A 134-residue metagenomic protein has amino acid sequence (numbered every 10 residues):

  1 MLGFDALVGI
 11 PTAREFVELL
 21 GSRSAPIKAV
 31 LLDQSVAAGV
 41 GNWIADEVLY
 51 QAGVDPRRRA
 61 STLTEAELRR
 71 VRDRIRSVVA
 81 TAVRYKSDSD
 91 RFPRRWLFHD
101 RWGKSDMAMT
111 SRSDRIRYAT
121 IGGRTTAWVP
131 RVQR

Functional and structural regions predicted by a protein language model:
M1-Q51, A66, G122, V129-P130: Phosphate/anion-contacting hairpin/loop surfaces
L2, L49, D55-R58, L97 (+1 more regions): Residue-level signal for pocket-adjacent positions within structured domains
G21-A25, D46, Y50-V83: Accessory alpha-helical DNA-binding modules that contact the DNA backbone or grooves
V30, R57-S61, R94-W96: Short, local alpha-helical segments
V79-R134: C-terminal accessory segment of soluble enzyme catalytic cores
